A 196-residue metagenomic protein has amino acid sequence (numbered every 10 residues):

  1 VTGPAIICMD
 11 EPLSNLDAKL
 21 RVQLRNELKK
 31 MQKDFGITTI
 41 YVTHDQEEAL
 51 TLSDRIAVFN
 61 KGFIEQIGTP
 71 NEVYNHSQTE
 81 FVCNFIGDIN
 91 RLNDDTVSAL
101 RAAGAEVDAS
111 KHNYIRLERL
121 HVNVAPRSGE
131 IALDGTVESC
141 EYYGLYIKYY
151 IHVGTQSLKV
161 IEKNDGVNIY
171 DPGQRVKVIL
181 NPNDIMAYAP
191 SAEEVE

Functional and structural regions predicted by a protein language model:
V1-F81: ABC ATPase nucleotide-binding domains
K61, I67, I86, D134 (+1 more regions): Short glycine-rich loop/turn motifs that provide flexible caps or phosphate-binding loops at active sites
T69, F81, D95, D134-E138: Residues located in well-ordered beta-strands
P70, I89, Y146: Gly/Ser/Thr-rich beta-alpha loop segments that engage phosphate groups in nucleotides
N75-Y114, I179: C-terminal boundary and immediately downstream tail of ABC-type ATPase nucleotide-binding domains
R101-E196: Non-catalytic connector elements of ABC transporters
